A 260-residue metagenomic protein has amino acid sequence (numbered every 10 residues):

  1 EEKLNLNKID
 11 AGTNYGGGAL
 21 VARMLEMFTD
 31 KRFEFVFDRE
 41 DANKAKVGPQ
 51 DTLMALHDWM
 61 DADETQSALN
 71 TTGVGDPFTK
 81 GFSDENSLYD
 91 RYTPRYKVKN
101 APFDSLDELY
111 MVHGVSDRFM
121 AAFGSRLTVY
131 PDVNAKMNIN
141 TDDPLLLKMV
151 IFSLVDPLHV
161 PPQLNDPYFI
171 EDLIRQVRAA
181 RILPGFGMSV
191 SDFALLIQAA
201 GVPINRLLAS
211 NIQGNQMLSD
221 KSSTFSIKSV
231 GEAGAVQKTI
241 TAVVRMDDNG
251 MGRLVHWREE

Functional and structural regions predicted by a protein language model:
E1-E260: Compositionally biased linear targeting/interaction segments
